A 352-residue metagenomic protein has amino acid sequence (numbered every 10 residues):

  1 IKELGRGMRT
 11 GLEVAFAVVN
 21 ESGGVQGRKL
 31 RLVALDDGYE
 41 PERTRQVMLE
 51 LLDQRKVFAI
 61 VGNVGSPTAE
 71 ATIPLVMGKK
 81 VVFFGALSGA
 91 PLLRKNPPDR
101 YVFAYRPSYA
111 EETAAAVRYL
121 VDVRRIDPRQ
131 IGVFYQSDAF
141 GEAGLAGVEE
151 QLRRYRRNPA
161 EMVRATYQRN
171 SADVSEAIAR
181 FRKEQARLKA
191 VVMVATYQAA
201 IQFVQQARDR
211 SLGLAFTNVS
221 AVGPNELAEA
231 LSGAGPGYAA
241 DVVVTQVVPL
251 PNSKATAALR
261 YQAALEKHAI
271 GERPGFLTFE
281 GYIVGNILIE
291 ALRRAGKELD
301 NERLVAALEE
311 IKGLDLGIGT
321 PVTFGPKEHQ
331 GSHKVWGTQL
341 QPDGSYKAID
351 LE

Functional and structural regions predicted by a protein language model:
I1-T10, A139-A146: Glycine- and acidic-residue-enriched helix-capping/strand-helix junction motifs
E3-V14, V18, S22-N96, Y105 (+2 more regions): Beta-alpha junction/loop-to-helix N-cap segments that form part of ligand/metal-binding clefts
E13, A17-G24, L49-V57, P74-V81 (+9 more regions): Sec-exported extracytoplasmic/periplasmic mature domains
G27-R31, Q54-A59, G78-F83, P98-Y101 (+5 more regions): Loop/turn elements at helix/coil->beta-strand transitions in domains of secreted/extracellular proteins
R43-Q46, P91-L92, R100-S211, P251-R260: Extracellular/periplasmic Venus flytrap/periplasmic-binding protein
L51-V64, F84-A86, Q130-Y135, Q185-Y197 (+4 more regions): Periplasmic-binding protein-like
D99, V204-G281, Y346-D350: Extracellular/periplasmic periplasmic-binding protein-like sensory domains
K267-F279, I289-S345: Segments of small-molecule ligand-sensing domains
